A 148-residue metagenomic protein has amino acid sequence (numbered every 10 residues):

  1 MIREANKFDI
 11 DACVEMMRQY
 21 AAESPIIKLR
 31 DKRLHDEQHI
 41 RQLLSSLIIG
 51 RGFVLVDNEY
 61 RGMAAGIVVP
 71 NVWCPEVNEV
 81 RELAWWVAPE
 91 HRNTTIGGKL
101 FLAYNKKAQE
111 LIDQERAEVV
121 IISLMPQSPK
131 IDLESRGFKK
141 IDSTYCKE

Functional and structural regions predicted by a protein language model:
M1-E15: A short beta-loop-alpha structural element at the N-terminal edge of CoA-dependent acyl/N-acetyltransferase catalytic
A21-L43: Conserved GNAT-fold acetyl-CoA-binding loop/helix
Q42-V56: A short helix-loop-beta-strand connector motif used in the catalytic cores of GNAT acetyltransferases and, in some
V56-V69: Conserved beta-strand in the GNAT
N71-E82, K140: A conserved beta-turn-beta hairpin within the catalytic core of GNAT-like acetyltransferases that forms part
L83-I96: A short, internal acetyl-CoA/4′-phosphopantetheine-binding micro-motif in the GNAT/acyltransferase core
N93-Q109: Conserved acetyl-CoA-binding loop-helix of GNAT-fold acetyltransferases
Y104, A117-I131: Conserved beta-strand-loop-alpha-helix junction that forms the acyl-donor binding cleft
